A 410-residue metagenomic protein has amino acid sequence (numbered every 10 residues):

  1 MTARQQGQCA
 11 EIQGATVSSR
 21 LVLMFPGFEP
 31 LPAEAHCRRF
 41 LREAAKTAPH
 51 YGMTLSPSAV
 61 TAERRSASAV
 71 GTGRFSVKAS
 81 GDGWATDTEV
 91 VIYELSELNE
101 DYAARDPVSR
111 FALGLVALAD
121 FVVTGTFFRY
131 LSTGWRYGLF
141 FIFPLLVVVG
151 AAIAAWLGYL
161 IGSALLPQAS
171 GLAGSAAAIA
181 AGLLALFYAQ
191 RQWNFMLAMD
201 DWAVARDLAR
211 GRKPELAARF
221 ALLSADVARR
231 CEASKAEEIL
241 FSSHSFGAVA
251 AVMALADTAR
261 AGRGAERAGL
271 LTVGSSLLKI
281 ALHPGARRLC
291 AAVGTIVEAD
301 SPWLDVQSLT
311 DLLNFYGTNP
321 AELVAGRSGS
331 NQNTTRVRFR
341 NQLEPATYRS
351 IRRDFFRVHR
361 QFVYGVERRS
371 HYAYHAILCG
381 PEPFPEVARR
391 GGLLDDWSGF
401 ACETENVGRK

Functional and structural regions predicted by a protein language model:
T2-A178, G182: N-terminal low-complexity, Ser/Thr- and acidic-residue-enriched intrinsically disordered segments
R4, R20, R38-R42, R64-R65 (+20 more regions): Arginine residue identity/basic-tract feature
Q5-Q8, Q13, Q168, Q190-Q192 (+4 more regions): Residue-identity detector for glutamine
L21-V22, P26-A44, R206-L313: Serine-dependent carboxylesterase/thioesterase catalytic core of lipase-like alpha/beta-hydrolase/SGNH enzymes
G27-P30, K46, L95-L98, V108-S109 (+4 more regions): Lipolytic serine-hydrolase domain surface
P30, T86-P144, L166-K235, A292 (+1 more regions): Active-site catalytic motif of lipid deacylating hydrolases and related acyltransferases
G52-A59, W84, A185, F195 (+2 more regions): Glycine-centered secondary-structure boundary/capping sites
A176, F187-D201, R212-F241, F246-A259 (+1 more regions): Long hydrophobic alpha-helices with heptad-repeat/coiled-coil character
